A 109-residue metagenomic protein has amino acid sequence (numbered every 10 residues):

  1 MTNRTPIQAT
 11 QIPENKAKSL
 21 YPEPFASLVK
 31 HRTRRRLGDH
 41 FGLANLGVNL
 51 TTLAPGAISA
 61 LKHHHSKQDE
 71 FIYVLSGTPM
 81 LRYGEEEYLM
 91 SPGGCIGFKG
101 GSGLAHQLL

Functional and structural regions predicted by a protein language model:
M1-N45: A short, N-terminal "cap"/entry segment at the start of jelly-roll beta-barrel domains of the cupin/DSBH fold
K30-R36, N49-H65: Conserved short histidine dyad/triad with adjacent acidic residue
L50-A54, H65-R82: Short, conserved beta-strand element in jelly-roll/cupin
A54-I58, T78, E87, S102: Short, charged/polar surface micro-motifs in flexible loops or helix N-caps
E85-G101: Short acidic-glycine-tyrosine-enriched beta hairpin
G100-L109: Ligand-binding loop in jelly-roll beta-barrel domains
